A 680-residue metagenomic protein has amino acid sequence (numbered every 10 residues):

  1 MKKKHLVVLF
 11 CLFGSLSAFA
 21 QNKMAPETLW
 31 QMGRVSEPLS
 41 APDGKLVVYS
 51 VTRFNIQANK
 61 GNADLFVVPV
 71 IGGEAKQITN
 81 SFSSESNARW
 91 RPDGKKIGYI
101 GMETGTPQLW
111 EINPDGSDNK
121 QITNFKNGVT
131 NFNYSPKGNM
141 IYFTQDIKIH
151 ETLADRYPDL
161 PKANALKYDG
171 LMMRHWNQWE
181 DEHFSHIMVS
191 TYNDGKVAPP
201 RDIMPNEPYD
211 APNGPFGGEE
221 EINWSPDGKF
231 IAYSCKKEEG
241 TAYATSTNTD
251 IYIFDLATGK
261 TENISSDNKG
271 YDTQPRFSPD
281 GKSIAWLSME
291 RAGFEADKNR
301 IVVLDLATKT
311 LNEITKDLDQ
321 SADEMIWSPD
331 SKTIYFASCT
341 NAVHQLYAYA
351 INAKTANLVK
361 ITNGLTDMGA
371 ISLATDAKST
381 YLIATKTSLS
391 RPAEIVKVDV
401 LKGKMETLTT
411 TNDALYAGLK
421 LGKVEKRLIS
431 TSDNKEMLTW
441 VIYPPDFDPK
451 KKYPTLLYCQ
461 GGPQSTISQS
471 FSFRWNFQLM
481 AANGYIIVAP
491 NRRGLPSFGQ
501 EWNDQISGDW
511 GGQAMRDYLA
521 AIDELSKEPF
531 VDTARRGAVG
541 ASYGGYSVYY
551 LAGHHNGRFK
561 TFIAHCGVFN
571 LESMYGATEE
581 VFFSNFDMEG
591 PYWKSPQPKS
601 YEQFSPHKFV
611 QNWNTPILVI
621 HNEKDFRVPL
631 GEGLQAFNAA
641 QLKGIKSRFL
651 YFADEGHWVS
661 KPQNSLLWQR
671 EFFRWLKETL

Functional and structural regions predicted by a protein language model:
M1-K23: Bacterial Sec-dependent N-terminal signal peptides
E27-A63: Beta-strand-rich domains and repeat architectures in extracellular enzymes and scaffolds, especially beta-propellers
G33-V47, F82-G98, N119, K126-I141 (+12 more regions): Conserved beta-propeller blade repeats
Q57-A63, M102-P107, W179-H183, A242-T249 (+3 more regions): Short, solvent-exposed loop/turn segments at conserved positions within beta-propeller repeat blades
A63, D146-N206, S234-K237, T241-D250 (+3 more regions): Predominantly five- to eight-bladed beta-propeller fold
P69-G73, N113-S117, Y192-K196, D255-G259 (+3 more regions): Short loop/turn segments that connect beta-strands within beta-propeller blades
N80, N476, A481-A482, A489-L680: Active-site-proximal cap/loop segments of hydrolase catalytic domains
E239, A292, K402-K404, T411-A534 (+3 more regions): Cap/lid segment of the alpha/beta-hydrolase catalytic domain
